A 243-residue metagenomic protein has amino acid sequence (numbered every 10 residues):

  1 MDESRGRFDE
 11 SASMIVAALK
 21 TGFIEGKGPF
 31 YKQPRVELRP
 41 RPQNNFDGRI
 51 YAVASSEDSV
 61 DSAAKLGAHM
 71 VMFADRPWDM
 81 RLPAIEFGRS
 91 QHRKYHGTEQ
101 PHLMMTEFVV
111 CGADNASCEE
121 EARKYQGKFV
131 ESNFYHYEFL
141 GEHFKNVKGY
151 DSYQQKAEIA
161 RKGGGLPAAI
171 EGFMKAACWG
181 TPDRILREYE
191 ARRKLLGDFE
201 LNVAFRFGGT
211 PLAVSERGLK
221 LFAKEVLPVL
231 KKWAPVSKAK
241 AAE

Functional and structural regions predicted by a protein language model:
M1-G6, D47-R49, M72-D75: Flexible, glycine/proline-enriched loop segments at strand-loop-helix junctions that form or flank small-ligand binding
D2-R39, D79-D198, K231-E243: An alpha-helical appendage that flanks or caps ligand/catalytic pockets
R41-N45: Solvent-exposed alpha-helices and their adjacent loops that cap or buttress functional pockets in soluble metabolic
I50-V53, A68-F73, P101-F108, L201-V203: Hydrophobic faces of well-ordered beta-strands that scaffold small-molecule active sites in alpha/beta enzyme cores
S55-I85: A conserved active-site cap/scaffold subdomain adjacent to cofactor or substrate pockets
A74-W78, V203-S215: Glycine-rich, proline-tolerant flexible connector loops at the mouths of alpha/beta enzymes
A113-S117, P211-L221, K231: Short glycine/threonine-rich loop-to-helix capping motif typified by GTGT followed within a few residues by an Asp-Pro
